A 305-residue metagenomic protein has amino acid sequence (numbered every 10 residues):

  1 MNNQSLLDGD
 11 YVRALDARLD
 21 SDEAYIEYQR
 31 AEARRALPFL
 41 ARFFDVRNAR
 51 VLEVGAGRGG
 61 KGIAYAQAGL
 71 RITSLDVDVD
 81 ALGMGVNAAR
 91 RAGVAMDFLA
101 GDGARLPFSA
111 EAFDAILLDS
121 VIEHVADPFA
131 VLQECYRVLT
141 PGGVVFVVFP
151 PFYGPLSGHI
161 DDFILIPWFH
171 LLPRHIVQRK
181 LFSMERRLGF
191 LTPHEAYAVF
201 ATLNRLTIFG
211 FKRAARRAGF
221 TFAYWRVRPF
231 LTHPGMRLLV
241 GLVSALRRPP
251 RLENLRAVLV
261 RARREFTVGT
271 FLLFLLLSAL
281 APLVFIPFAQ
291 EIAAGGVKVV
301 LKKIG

Functional and structural regions predicted by a protein language model:
M1-R105, A115, I292-I304: Conserved N-terminal segment of class I S-adenosyl-L-methionine
D45-V46, A110, L132: A short, aliphatic-rich alpha-helical micro-motif
A49, A110-A112, G142-G143: Surface-exposed loop/turn positions
I63-A66, L132-Y136: A structural alpha-helix within SAM-dependent methyltransferase catalytic domains
L118-V121: A short beta-strand submotif of the Rossmann-like class I SAM-dependent methyltransferase core that lines
V125-A126, L139-T140: Helix-to-beta-strand junctions that scaffold the AdoMet/dcAdoMet cofactor pocket in Class I SAM-dependent enzymes
F129-A130, E134, V144-K302: S-adenosyl-L-methionine-dependent methyltransferase catalytic module, highlighting the catalytic core
